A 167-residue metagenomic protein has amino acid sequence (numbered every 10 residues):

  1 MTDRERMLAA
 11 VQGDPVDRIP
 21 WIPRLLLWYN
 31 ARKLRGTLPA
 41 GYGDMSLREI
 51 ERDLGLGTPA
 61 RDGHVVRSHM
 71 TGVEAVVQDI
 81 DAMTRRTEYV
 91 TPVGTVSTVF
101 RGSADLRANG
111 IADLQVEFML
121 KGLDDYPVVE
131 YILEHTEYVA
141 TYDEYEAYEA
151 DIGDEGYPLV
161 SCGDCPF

Functional and structural regions predicted by a protein language model:
M1-F167: Catalytic cores of TIM-barrel enzymes
